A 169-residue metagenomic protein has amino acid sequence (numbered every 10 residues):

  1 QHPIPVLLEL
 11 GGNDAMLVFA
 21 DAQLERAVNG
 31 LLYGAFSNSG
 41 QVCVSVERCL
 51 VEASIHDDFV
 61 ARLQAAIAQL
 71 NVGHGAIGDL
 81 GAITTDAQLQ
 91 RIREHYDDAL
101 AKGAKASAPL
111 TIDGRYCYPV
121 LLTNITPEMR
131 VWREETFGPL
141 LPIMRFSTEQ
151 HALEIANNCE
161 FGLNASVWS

Functional and structural regions predicted by a protein language model:
Q1-T126, E149-Q150, E154-I155: ALDH superfamily catalytic-core signature
G114-Y118, E134-L140, C159-L163: Conserved glycine-rich beta-strand-loop-beta hairpin in the small C-terminal domain of fold type I
E128-R133: Cytochrome P450 core scaffold surrounding the K-helix E-X-X-R motif and the conserved "meander" helix-loop region
P142-M144: Active-site donor-binding acidic/aromatic loop of nucleotide-activated sugar and phosphosugar transferases involved
A165-W168: Short amphipathic N-terminal alpha-helix
